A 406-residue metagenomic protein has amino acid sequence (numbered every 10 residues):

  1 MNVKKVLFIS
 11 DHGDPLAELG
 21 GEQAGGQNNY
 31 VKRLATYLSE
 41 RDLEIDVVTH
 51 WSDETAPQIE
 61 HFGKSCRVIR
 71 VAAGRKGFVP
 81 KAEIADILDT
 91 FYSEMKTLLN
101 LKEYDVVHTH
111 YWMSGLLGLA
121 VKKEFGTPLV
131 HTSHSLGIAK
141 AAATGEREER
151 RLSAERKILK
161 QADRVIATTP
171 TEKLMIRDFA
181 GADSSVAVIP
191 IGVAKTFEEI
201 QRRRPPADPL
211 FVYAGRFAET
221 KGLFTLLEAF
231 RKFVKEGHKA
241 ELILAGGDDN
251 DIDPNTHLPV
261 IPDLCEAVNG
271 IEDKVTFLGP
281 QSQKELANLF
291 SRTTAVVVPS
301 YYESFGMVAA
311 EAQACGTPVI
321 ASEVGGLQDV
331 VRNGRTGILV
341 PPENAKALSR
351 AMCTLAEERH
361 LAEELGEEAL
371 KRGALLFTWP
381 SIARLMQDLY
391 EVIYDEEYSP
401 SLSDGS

Functional and structural regions predicted by a protein language model:
M1-E60, C66-V68: N-terminal subdomain of nucleotide-sugar transferases
T171, G192: Carbohydrate-associated surface elements
R204-K221, L227-R231, I243-A245: Conserved donor-binding/catalytic core segment of Leloir-type glycosyltransferases
T256-Q281: Nucleotide-activated donor-binding/catalytic signature segment of Leloir-type glycosyltransferases, i.e., the conserved
P280, N288-T293: Short alpha-helical donor nucleotide-sugar binding micro-motif in glycosyltransferases
Y301: Aromatic "clamp/platform" in nucleotide-sugar-dependent glycosyltransferases that forms part of the donor/acceptor
P318-A321: Short hydrophobic beta-strand element within catalytic cores of glycosyltransferases and related nucleotide-activated
N333-G334, I338-A345, T354-R359: Conserved acidic donor-binding segment of nucleotide-sugar-dependent glycosyltransferases
